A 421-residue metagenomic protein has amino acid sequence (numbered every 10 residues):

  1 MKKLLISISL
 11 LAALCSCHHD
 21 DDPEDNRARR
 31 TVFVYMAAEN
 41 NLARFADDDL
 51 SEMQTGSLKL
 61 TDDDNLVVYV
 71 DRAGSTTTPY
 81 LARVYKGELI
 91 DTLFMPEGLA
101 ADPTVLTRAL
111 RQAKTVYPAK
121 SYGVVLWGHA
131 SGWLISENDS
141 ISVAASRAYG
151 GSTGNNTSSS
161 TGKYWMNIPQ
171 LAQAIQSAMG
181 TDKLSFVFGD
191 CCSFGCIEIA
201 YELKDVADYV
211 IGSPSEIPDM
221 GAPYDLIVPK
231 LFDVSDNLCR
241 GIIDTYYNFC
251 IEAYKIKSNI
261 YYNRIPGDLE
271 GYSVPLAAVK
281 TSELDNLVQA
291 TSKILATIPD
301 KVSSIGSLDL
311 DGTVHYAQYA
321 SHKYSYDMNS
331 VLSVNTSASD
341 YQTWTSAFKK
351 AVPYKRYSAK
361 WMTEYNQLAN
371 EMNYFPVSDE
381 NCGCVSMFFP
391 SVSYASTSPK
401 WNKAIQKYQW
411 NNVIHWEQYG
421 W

Functional and structural regions predicted by a protein language model:
M1, S7-V32, F389: Bacterial Sec-dependent N-terminal signal peptides
K2-K3, K257: A general lysine-centric signal
H18-K120, N402, Y408-E417: N-terminal extension/subdomain marker
D25, D139-G189, F194-W421: Terminal, contiguous helix-loop blocks that mediate binding/assembly
T31-M36, N65-V70, Y122-L126, S185-G189 (+2 more regions): Structural recognition of the beta-strand scaffold that forms the well-ordered cores of secreted hydrolase catalytic
N41, S75, S131, V392-Y394: Generic "edge-of-domain/loop-turn" microfeature
V70-Y80, K86-E88, F94, G98-M179 (+3 more regions): Catalytic-core segments of thiol-dependent peptidases
